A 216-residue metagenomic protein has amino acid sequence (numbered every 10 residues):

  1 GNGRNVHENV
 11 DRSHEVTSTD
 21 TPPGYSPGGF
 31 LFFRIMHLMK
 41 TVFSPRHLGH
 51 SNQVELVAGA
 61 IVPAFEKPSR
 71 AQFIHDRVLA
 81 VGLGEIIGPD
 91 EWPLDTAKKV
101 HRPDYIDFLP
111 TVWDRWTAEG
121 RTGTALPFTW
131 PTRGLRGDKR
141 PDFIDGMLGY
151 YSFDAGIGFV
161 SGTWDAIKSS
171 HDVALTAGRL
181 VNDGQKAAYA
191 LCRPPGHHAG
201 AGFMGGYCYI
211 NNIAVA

Functional and structural regions predicted by a protein language model:
G3-N9: Intrinsic low-complexity, disordered N-terminal segments enriched in polar/charged/small residues
R4, S18, L38-T41: N-terminal leader/targeting segments
R12-S18: N-terminal, intrinsically disordered charge-dense segments
S18-F30: Positively charged N-terminal leader segments that act as targeting/secretion signals
F32-I35: Generic detector of N-terminal low-structure segments
H37-A216: HDAC/HDAC-like amidohydrolase catalytic core signature
